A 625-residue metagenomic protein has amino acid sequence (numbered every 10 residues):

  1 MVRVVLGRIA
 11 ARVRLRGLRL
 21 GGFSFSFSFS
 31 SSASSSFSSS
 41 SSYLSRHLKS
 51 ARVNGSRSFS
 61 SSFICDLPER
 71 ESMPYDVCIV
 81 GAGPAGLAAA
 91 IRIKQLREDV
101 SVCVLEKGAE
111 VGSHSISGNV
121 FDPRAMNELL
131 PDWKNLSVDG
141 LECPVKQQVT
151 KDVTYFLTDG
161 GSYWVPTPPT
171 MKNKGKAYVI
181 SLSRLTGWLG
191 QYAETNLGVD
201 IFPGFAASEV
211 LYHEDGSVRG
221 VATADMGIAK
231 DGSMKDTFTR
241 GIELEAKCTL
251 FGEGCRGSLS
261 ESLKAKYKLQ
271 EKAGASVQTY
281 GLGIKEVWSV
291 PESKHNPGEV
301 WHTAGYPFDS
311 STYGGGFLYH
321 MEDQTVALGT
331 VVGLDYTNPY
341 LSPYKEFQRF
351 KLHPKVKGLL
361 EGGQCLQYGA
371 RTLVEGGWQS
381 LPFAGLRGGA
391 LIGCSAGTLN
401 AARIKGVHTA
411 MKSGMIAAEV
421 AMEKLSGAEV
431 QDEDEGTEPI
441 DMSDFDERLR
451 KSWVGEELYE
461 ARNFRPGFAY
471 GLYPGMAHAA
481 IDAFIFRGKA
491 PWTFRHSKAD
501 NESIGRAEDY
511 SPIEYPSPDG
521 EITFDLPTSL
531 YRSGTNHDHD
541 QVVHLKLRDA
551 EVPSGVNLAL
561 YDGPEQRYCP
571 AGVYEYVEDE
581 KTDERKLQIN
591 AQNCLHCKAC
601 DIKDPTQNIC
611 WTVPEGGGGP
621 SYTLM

Functional and structural regions predicted by a protein language model:
M1-R70: N-terminal mitochondrial targeting presequence
S60-P74, G232-G241: A short, basic/flexible loop-to-alpha-helix module at the beginning of a structural domain
P74-C103: N-terminal Rossmann-like FAD-binding beta1-loop-alpha1 element of flavoenzymes
K107-D159: N-terminal FAD cofactor-binding segment of flavoenzymes
Y192-G358, I416, V420: Predominantly flavin-linked oxidoreductase catalytic cores and closely associated redox partners
A370-A401, L530-D540, P553-Y568, E575: FAD-binding beta-loop-beta segment adjacent to the flavin cofactor pocket
G397-R403, E419-G471, D583, Q588 (+1 more regions): Active-site-proximal substrate-binding core of FAD-dependent oxidoreductases
L560-Q592, K598-Y622: Iron-sulfur cluster-binding cysteine motifs and their immediate structural context in ferredoxin-like electron-transfer
